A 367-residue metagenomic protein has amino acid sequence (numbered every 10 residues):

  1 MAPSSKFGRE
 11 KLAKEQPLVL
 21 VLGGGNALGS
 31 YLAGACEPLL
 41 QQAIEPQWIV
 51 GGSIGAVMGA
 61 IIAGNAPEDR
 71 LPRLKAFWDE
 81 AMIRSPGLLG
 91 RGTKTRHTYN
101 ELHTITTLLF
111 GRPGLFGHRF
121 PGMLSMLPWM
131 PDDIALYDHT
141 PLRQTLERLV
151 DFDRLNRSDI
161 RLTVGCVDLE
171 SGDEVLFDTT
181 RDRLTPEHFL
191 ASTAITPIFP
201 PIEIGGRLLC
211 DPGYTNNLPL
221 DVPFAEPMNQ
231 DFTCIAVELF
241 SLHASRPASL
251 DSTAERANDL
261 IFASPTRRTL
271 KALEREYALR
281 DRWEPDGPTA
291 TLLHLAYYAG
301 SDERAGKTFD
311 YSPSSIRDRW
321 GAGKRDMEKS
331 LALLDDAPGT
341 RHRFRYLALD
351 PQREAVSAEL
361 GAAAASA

Functional and structural regions predicted by a protein language model:
M1-P17, I160-R161, C166-E170: Small-residue-rich anion-binding loops in enzyme active sites
S4-G8, K14-V19, N26-I134, T140 (+6 more regions): Patatin-like phospholipase
V50, G165, T233-V237, T291-A296: Hydrophobic/aromatic beta-strand patches that form the interior of the parallel beta-sheet core in alpha/beta enzyme
L124-N229, A236, S252: Active-site gating loop/helix substructures
Y137, P141, L146, R275-A367: C-terminal helical/tail subdomains of lipid-metabolizing enzymes
V175-F177, S245-A248, A305: Short, well-ordered secondary-structure micro-motifs
Q230-S249, A263-T266: A short, conserved beta-to-alpha structural element at the edge of catalytic cores that scaffolds binding
A248-R275: Acidic, Ser/Thr-rich peripheral helices and adjacent loops at domain boundaries
